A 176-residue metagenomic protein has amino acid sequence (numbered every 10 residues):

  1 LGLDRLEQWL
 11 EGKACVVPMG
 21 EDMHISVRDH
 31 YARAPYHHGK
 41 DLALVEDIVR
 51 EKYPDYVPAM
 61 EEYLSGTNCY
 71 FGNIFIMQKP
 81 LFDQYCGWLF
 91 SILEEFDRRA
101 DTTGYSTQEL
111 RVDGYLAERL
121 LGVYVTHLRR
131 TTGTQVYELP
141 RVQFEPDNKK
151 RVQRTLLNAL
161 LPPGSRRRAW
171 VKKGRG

Functional and structural regions predicted by a protein language model:
L1-G176: ER/Golgi luminal nucleotide-sugar-dependent glycosyltransferases, focusing on the catalytic module
